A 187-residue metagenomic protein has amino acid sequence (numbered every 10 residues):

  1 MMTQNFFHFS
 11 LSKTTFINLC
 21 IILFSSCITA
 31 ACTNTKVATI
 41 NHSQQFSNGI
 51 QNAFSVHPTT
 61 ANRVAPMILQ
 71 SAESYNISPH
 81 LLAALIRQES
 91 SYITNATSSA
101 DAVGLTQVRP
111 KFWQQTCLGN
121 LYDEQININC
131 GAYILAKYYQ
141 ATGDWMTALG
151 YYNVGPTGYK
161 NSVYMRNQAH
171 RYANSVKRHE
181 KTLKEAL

Functional and structural regions predicted by a protein language model:
M1-S12: N-terminal secretory signal peptides that target proteins for export/translocation
S12-L23: Sec-dependent N-terminal signal peptides
T33-S90: Export/targeting segments at the very N-terminus of extracytoplasmic proteins
A38, F112-Q115, I126, C130 (+1 more regions): Catalytic and substrate-binding regions of cell-wall glycan-acting enzymes that process beta-1,4-linked
Q45, G49, R63, M67-Q70 (+6 more regions): Extracytoplasmic/secreted proteins, especially bacterial periplasmic and envelope-associated proteins
I50-P58, I68-E73, T94-N95, Q114-E124 (+1 more regions): Second-shell loop/turn segments in exported
S99-T116, G131: Substrate-binding/active-site groove segments that recognize and process beta-1,4-linked N-acetyl-hexosamine
